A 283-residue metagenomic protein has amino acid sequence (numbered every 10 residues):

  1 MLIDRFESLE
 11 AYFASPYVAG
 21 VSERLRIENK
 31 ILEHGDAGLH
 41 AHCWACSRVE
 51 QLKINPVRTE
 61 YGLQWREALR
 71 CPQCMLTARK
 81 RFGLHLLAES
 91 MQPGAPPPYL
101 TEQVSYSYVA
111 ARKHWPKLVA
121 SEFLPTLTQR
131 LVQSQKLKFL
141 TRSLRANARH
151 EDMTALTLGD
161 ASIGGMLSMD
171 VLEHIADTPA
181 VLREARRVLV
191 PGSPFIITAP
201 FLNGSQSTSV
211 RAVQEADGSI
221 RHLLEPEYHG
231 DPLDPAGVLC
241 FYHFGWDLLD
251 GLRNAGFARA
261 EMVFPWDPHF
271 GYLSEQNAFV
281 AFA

Functional and structural regions predicted by a protein language model:
M1-A155, G159-A161, A212, D267-F282: Conserved N-terminal segment of class I S-adenosyl-L-methionine
D4-A19, I27-A41, T141-S143, A148-H150 (+1 more regions): S-adenosyl-L-methionine-dependent methyltransferase catalytic module, highlighting the catalytic core
M166-L167: Hydrophobic beta-strand segment of the Class I
D170-H174: A short His-aromatic
